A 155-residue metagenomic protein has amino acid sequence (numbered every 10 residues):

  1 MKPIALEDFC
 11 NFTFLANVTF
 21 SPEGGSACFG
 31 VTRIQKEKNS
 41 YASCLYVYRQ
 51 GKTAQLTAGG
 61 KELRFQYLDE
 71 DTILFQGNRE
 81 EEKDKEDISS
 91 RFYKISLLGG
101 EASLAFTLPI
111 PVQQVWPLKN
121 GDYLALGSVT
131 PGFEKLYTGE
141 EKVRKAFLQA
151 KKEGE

Functional and structural regions predicted by a protein language model:
M1-F14, Y46-L63, K85-I88, Y93-V112: Multi-bladed beta-propeller domains
E7-S43: Beta-strand-rich domains and repeat architectures in extracellular enzymes and scaffolds, especially beta-propellers
F12-A27, G59-Q76, P109-Y123: Conserved beta-propeller blade repeats
C28-E37, L74-D84, A125-T130: Beta-strand C-termini and the immediately following turn/loop, strongest in propeller blades
Q35, T53, I73, E81 (+4 more regions): Surface-exposed, flexible loop/turn segments at secondary-structure boundaries
K38-C44, E82-Y93, F133-T138: Structural motif
S43, S128-E155: Predominantly five- to eight-bladed beta-propeller fold
F92-T138: Internal hydrophobic scaffold segments of catalytic domains
